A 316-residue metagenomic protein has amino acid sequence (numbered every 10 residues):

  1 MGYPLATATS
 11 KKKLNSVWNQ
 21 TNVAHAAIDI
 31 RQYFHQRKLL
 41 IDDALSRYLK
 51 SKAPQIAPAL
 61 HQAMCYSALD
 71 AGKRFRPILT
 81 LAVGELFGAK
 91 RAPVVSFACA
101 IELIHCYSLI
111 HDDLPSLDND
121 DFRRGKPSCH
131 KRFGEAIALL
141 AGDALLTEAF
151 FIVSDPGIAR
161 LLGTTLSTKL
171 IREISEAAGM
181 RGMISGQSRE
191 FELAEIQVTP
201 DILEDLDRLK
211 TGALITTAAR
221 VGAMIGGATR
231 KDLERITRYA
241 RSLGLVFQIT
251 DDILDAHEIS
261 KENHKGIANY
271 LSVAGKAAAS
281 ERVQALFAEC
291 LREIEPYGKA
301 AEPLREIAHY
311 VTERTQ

Functional and structural regions predicted by a protein language model:
G2-Q316: All-alpha prenyltransferase/terpene-synthase fold signal
